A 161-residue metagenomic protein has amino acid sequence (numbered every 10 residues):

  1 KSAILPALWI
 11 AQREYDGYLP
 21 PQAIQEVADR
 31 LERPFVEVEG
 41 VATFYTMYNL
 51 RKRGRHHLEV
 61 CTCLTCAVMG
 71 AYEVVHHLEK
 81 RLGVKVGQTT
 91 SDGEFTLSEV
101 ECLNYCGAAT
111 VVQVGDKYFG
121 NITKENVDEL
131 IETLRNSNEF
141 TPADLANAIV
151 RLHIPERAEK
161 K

Functional and structural regions predicted by a protein language model:
K1-K161: Signature of N-terminal electron-transfer/Fe-S-associated modules in redox systems
